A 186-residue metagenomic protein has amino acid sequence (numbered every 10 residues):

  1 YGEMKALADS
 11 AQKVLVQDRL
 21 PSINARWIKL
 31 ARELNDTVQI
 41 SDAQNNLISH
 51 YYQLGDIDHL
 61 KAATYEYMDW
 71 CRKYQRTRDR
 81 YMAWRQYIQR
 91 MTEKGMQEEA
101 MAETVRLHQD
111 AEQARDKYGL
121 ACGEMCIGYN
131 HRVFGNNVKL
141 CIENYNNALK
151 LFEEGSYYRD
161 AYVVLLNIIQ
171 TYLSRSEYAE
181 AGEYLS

Functional and structural regions predicted by a protein language model:
G2, R19, Q39, H59 (+4 more regions): Structural signature of alpha-solenoid helical repeat junctions
G2-K5, D42-A43, A62, M82-A83 (+2 more regions): Residue register of alpha-helical TPR repeats
D9-Q12, S49, Q89, C122 (+2 more regions): Residue-level recognition of tetratricopeptide repeat
L15, N35, G55, Q75 (+4 more regions): Residue-level detector of the short coil/turn that links helix A to helix B within each tetratricopeptide repeat
I28-A31, Y51, C71, T104 (+5 more regions): Eukaryotic all-alpha helical interaction scaffolds
K29-T37, D69-R80, Q109-K117, F152-A161: Flexible helix-coil transition and linker loops at the boundaries of alpha-helical arrays
N46, Q53, Q86, E93 (+4 more regions): Register position in tetratricopeptide repeats
